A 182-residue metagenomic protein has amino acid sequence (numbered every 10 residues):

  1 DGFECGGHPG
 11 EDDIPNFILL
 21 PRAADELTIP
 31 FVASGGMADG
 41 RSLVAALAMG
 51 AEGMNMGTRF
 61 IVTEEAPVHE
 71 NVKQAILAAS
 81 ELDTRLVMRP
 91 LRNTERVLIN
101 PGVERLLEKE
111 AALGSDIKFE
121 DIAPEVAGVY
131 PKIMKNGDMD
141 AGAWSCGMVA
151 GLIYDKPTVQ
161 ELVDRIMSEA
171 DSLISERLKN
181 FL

Functional and structural regions predicted by a protein language model:
D1-G2: Non-cysteine beta-strand/loop elements that form the S-adenosyl-L-methionine
C5-V32, A38-L182: Conserved active-site-proximal phosphate/metal-binding subdomains
